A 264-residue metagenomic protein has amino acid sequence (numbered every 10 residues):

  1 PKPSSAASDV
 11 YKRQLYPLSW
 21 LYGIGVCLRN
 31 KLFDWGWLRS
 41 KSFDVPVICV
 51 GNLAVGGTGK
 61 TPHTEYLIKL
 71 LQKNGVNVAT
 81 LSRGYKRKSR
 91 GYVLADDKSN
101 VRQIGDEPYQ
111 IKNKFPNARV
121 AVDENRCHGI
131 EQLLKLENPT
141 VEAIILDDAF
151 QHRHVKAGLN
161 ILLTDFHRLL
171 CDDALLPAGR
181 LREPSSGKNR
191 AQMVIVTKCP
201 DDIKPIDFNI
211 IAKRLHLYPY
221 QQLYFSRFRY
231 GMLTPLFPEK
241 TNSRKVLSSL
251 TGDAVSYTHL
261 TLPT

Functional and structural regions predicted by a protein language model:
P1-A7, Y11, H259-T264: Single conserved hydrophobic/aromatic residue that forms the stacking wall/gate of nucleotide- or nucleobase-binding
S5-V45: A transmembrane-helix-recognition feature enriched in membrane-embedded lipid enzymes and envelope glyco-/phospholipid
W35-K86, Y92: Walker A (P-loop) phosphate-binding motif
K41-D44, K240-D253: Nucleotide-sugar donor-binding and catalytic loop/hinge architecture of NDP-sugar-dependent glycosyltransferases
V78, N160, L223: Hydrophobic anchor at the start of a short beta-strand that flanks the dinucleotide cofactor-binding loop
G84-K114, A118-Y218: Phosphate/Mg2+-binding loops and adjacent switch elements in nucleotide/diphosphate-handling enzyme cores
L223-T234: Beta-strand-loop-alpha "switch" segments that mediate conformational coupling across diverse proteins
S256: Conserved strand-helix element at the start of the C-terminal RecA-like helicase core
